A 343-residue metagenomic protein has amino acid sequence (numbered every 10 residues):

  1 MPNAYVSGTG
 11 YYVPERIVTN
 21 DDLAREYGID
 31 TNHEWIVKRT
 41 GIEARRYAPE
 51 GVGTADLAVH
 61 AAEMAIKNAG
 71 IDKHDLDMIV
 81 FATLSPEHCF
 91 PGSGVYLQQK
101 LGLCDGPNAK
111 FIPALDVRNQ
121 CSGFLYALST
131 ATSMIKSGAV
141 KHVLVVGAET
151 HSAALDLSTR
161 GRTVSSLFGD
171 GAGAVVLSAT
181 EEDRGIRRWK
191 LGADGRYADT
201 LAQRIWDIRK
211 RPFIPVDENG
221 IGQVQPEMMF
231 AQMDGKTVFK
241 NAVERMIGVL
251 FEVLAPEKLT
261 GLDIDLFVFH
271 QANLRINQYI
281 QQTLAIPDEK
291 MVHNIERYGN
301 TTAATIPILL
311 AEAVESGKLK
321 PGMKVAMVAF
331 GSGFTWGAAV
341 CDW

Functional and structural regions predicted by a protein language model:
M1-E50, G161-K240, E244, G248 (+1 more regions): Condensing-enzyme catalytic core mediating Claisen C-C bond formation in acyl metabolism
S7, A82, R118, V143-E149 (+4 more regions): Short beta-strand segments
D30-D56, L84-V143, A148, Q282-L310: Conserved catalytic cysteine-centered active-site region of acyl-thioester-dependent Claisen-condensing enzymes
A61-D77, G248-D265, A313, G317-K318: Phosphate/pyrophosphate-binding loops at sites that engage ATP/ADP/AMP, CoA/4′-phosphopantetheine, polyphosphate
D77-L84, F267-V268, N294: Short glycine-rich or small-residue beta-strand-to-loop segments that form or flank ligand, phosphate, metal/Fe-S
K136-G171: Flexible, glycine-rich active-site loops centered on histidine and acidic residues that chelate a metal or position
A242-I247, G261, D265-T283: Active-site pocket-lining segment
I308-V328, F334-W343: Catalytic phosphate/nucleotide-handling subdomain of diverse soluble enzymes
